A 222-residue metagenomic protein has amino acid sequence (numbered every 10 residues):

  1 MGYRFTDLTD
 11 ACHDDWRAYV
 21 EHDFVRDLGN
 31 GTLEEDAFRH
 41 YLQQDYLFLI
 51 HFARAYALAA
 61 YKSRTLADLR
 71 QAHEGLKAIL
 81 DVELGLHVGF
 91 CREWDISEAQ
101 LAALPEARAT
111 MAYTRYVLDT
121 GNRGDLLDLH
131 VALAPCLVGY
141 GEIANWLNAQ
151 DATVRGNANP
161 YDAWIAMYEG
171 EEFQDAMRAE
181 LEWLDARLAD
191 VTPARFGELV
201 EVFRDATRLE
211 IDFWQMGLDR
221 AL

Functional and structural regions predicted by a protein language model:
M1-R4, G29-H40, W94, N122-G124 (+2 more regions): Short, charged, low-complexity loops and linkers
G2-T6, Y116-N122, L126, D212-Q215 (+1 more regions): Hydrophobic alpha-helical segments
T9-E34, F52, A179-D190: Short alpha-helical hairpin
H13-A18, L33-K62, V82, V131-G141 (+1 more regions): Alpha-helical bundle segments that constitute or directly flank the non-heme di-iron/ferroxidase center
Y56-S63, G121-G124, L147-D151, R187 (+3 more regions): Secondary-structure edge/capping motif, primarily at the C-terminal ends of alpha-helices and the immediately following
L69-Q174, R204, R208: Active-site-proximal alpha-helical scaffolds that flank and shape metal-associated catalytic sites
E172-R204: Long amphipathic all-alpha helical oligomerization modules
E198-L222: Acidic, carboxylate-rich catalytic segments that either coordinate divalent cations
